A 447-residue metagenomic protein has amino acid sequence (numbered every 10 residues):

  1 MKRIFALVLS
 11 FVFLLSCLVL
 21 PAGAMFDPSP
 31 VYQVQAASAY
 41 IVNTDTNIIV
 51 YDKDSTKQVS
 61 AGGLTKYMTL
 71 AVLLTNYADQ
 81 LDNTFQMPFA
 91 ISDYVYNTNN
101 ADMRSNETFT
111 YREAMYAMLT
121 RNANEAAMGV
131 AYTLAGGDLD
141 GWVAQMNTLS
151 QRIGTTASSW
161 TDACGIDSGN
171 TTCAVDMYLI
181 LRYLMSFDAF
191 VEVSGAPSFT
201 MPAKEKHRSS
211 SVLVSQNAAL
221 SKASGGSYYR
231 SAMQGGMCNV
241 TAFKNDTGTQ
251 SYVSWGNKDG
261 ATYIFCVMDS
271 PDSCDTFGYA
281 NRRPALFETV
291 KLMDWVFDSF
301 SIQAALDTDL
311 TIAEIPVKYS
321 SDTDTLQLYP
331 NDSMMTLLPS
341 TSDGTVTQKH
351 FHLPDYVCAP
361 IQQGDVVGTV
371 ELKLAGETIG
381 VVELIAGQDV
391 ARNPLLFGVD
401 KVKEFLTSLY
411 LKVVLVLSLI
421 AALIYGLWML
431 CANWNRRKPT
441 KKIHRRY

Functional and structural regions predicted by a protein language model:
M1-V8: Positively charged n-region of N-terminal signal peptides that target proteins for export
L9, Q145-M146, E288, L292: Generic structural signal for hydrophobic residues
L14-G23: C-terminal segment of classical bacterial N-terminal signal peptides
L15, E125, S299-Q303: Short secondary-structure junctions and interdomain/linker hinges
L15, L74, A131-Y132, W428 (+1 more regions): Membrane-water interface at transmembrane helix exits
A22-V175, L179-D188, V193: Active-site-adjacent loops and short helices of periplasmic peptidoglycan-processing enzymes
T155-T156, S168-D176, L181-R446: Domain-terminus/edge residues, biased toward the C-terminal soluble/receptor-binding domains of extracytoplasmic
